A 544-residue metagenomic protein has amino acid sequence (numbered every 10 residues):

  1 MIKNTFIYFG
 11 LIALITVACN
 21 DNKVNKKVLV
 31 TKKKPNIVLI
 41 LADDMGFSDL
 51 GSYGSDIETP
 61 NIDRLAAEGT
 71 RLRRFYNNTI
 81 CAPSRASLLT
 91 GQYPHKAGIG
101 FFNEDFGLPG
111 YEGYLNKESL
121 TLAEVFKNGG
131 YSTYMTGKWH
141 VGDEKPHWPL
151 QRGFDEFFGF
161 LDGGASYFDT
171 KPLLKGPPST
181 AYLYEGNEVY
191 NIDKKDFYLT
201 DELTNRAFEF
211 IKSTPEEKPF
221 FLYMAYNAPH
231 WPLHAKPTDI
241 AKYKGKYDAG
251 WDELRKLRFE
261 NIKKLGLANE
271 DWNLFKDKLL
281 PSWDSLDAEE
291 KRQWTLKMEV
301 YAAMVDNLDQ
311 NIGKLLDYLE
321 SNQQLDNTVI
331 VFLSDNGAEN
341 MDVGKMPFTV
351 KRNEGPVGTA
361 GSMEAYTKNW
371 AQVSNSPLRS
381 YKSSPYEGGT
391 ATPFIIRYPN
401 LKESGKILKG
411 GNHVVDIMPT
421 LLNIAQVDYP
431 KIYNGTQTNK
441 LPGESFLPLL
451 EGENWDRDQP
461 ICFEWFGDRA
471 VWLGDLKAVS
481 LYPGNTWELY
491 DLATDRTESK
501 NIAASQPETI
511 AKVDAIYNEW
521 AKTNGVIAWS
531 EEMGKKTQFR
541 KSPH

Functional and structural regions predicted by a protein language model:
I2-G10, C19-P483, W487, L492-K522 (+1 more regions): Formylglycine-dependent sulfatase
